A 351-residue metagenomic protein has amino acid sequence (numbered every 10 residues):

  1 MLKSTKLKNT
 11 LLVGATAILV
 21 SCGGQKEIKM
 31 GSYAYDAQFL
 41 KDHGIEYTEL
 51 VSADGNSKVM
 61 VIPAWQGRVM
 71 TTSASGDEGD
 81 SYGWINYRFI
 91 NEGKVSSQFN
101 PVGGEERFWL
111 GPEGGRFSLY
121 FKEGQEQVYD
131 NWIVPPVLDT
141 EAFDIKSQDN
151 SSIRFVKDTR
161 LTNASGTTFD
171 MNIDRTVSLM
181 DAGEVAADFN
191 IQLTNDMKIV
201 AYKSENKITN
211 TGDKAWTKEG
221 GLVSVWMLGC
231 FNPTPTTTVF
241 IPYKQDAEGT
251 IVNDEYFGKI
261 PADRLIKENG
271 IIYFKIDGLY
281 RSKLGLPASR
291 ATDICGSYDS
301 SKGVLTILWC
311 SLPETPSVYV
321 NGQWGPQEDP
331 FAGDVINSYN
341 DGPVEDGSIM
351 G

Functional and structural regions predicted by a protein language model:
L2-L11: Bacterial N-terminal signal peptides that target proteins for export
V20-S21: C-terminal motif of bacterial Sec signal peptides marking the signal peptidase cleavage site
E27-D42: N-terminal low-complexity, Pro/Thr/Ser-rich intrinsically disordered segments that act as propeptides or flexible
A37, K122-I199: Extended, loop-rich substrate-binding clefts of extracytoplasmic carbohydrate-active enzymes
D42-F121, V200, T211-G351: A contiguous, surface-exposed recognition patch within enzymatic or periplasmic domains that forms
